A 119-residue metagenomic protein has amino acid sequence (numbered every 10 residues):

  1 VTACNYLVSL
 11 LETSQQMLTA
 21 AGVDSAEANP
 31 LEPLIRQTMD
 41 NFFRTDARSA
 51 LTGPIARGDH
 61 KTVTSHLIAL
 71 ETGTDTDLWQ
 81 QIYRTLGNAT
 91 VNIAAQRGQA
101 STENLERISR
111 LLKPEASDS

Functional and structural regions predicted by a protein language model:
V1-D75: Helical "substrate-binding/catalytic lid" subdomain of Rossmann-like NAD(P)-dependent dehydrogenases/reductases
T45-S119: C-terminal active-site/capping subdomain that shapes the small-molecule cofactor and substrate pocket of enzyme
